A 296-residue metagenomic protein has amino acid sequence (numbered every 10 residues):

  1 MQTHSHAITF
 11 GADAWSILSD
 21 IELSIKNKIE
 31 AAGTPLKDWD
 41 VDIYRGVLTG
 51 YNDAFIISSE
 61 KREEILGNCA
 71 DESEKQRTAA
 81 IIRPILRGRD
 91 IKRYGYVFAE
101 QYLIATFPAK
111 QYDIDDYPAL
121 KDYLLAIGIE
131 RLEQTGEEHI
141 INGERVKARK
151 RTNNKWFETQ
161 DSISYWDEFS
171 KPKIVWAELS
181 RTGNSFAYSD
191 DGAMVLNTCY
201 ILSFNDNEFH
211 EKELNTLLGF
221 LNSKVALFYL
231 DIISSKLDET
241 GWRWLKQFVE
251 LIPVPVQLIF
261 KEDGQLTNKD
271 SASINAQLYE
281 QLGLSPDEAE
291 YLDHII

Functional and structural regions predicted by a protein language model:
M1: A conserved non-catalytic segment of reverse transcriptases and RNA-directed RNA polymerases corresponding to the late
H4-K261: Polybasic, glycine- and aromatic-enriched phosphate-binding surface used to engage nucleic acids
F248-L282: Extended amphipathic alpha-helical segments enriched in small hydrophobics
A276-I296: Conserved AMP-binding
